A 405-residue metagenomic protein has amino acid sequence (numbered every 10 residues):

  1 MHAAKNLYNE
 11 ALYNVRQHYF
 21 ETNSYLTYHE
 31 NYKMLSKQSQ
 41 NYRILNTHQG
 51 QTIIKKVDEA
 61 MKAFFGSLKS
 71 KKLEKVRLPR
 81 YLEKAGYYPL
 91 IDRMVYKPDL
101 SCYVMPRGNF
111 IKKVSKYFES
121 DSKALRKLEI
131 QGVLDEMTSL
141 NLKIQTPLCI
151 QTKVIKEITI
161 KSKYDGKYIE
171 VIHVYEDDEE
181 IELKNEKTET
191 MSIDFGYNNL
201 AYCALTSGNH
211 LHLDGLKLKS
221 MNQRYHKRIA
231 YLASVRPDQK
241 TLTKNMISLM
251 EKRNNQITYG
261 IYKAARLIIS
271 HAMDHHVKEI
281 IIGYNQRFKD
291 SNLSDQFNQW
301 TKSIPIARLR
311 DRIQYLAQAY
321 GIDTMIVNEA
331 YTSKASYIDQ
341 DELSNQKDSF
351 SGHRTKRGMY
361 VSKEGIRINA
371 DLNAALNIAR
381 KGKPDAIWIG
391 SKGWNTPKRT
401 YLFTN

Functional and structural regions predicted by a protein language model:
M1-I53, T243: Long, compositionally biased intrinsically disordered regions
A4-K5, I54-M61, M246-N254: Short amphipathic alpha-helical coiled-coil/interface segments
N6, E10-Q17, E21, G66-S70 (+3 more regions): Intrinsically disordered or highly flexible coil/loop and linker segments, enriched in small and charged/polar residues
L7, A11, Q49-F64, A370-G382: Stable alpha-helical structural segments in soluble proteins, enriched in small hydrophobic residues
H18-T27, S70-R80, Y284, S391-P397: Short alpha-helical "patches" and their helix-cap loops
H29-Y164: Acidic carboxylate diad motif detector
Y168-N405: Positively charged, helix-rich recognition surfaces that bind polyanionic ligands
